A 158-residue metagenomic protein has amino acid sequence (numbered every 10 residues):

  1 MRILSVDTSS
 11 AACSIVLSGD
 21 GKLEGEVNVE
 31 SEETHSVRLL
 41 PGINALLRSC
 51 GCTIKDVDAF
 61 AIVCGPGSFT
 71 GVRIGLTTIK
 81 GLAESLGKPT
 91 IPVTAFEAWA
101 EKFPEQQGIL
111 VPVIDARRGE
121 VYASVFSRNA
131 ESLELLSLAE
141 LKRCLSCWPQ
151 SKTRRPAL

Functional and structural regions predicted by a protein language model:
M1-C64: N-terminal beta-alpha supersecondary unit
T8, T34, T70, T78 (+1 more regions): Ser/Thr-centric signal marking residues that sit in or immediately flank functional binding/regulatory motifs
A11, G65-P66, A116-G119: Short glycine-rich anion-binding loops that position phosphate/pyrophosphate groups of nucleotides and phosphorylated
D20-L23, L76-S85, R128-S132: A glycine- and small-aliphatic-rich helix-loop capping segment at beta-alpha/alpha-beta transitions that lines
K22, T34, P89-L158: Surface "functional belts" at beta-alpha junctions
I43, T78-L82, W99-A100: Buried hydrophobic packing segments
R48-K55, A83-V93, E105: Phosphate-handling active-site elements
A61-P92: DPxDG-like acidic metal-binding loop motif
